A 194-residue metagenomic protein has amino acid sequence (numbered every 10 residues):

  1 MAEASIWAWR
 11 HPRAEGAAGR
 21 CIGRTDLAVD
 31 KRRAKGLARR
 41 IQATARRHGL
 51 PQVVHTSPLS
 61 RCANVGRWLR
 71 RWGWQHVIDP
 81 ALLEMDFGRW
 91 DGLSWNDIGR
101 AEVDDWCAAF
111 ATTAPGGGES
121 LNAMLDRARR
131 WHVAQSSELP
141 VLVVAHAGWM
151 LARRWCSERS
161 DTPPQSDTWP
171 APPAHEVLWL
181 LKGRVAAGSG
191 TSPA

Functional and structural regions predicted by a protein language model:
A4-W74, E119: Active-site-proximal alpha-helix that buttresses catalytic centers in soluble enzyme cores
I6-W7, Q52, S137-G148: Generic beta-sheet signal
E15, R61-A63, E84, W149-A152: Short, active-site-adjacent cap segments at secondary-structure transitions
A28, R70-R127: Phosphate-handling substructures
R47-A81, D105, L178-A194: Conserved histidine-centered catalytic loops in small-molecule metabolism enzymes
T56-S57, D126, V144-A145: Short beta-strand scaffold positions
M124-S137: A short, acidic, amphipathic alpha-helical segment used as a generic capping/interface helix at domain edges
E158-G190: Domain-level recognition of soluble alpha/beta enzyme cores, biased toward histidine phosphatases/phosphomutases
